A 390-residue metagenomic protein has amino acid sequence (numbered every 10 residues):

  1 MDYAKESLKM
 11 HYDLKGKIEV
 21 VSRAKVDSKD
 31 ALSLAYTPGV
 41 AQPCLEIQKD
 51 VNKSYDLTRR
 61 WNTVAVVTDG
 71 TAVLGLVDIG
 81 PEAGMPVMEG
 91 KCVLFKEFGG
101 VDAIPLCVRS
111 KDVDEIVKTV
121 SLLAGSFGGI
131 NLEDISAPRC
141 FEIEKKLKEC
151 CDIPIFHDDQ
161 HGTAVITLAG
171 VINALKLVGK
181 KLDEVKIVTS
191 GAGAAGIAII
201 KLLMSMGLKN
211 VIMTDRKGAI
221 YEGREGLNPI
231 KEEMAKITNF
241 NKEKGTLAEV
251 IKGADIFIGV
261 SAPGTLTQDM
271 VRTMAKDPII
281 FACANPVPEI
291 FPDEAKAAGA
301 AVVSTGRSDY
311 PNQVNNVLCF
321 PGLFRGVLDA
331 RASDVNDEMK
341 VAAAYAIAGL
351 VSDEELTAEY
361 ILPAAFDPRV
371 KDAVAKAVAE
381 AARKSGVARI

Functional and structural regions predicted by a protein language model:
M1-I155, A375, A381, S385-R389: N-terminal ligand-binding/catalytic initiation module
Y12, Y55-R60, K96-E97, L122-A124 (+8 more regions): Solvent-exposed alpha-helices and their adjacent loops that cap or buttress functional pockets in soluble metabolic
D69-T71, I79, V108-R109, D134-A137 (+5 more regions): Short, ordered loop/turn segments at secondary-structure junctions
L74, I79-G99, H157, V165-A262: Glycine-rich phosphate/diphosphate-binding loop of Rossmann-like nucleotide-binding domains
P105, N131-D134, I155-D158, T189 (+5 more regions): General beta-strand structural signal in soluble alpha/beta enzymes
D158, V178-K180, A282-I390: Adenosine-phosphate binding glycine-rich loop
E232-A301, R307-D309: Rossmann-like adenosine-cofactor binding region
